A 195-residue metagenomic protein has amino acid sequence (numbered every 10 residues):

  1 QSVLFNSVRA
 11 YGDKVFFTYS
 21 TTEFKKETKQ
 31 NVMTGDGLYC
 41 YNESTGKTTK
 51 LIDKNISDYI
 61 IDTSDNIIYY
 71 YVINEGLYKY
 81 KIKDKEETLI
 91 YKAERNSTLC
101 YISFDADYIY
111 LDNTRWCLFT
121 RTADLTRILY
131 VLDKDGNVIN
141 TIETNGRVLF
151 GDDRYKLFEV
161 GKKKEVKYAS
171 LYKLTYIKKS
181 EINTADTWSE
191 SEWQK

Functional and structural regions predicted by a protein language model:
Q1, E27-I52, G76-E94, F119-E143 (+1 more regions): Surface-exposed loop/turn elements that mediate protein-protein interactions on large endomembrane-trafficking
Q1-R9, F16-Y19, F24-T28, D36: Long, acidic/polar, low-complexity amphipathic helices and coiled-coil-like
S2-R9, N55-S64, R95-A106, E143-R154 (+1 more regions): Repeated scaffold domains used in trafficking and secretory/extracellular systems, primarily beta-propellers
A10, M33, Y41-E43, I61-T63 (+4 more regions): Generic beta-strand structural signal
D13-K14, D65-N66, Y108, G136 (+1 more regions): Structural signal for glycine-centered tight turns and loop->strand junctions in beta-sheet-rich domains
F16-Y19, Y69-Y71, Y110-N113, F158-E159: Residue position within the beta-strands of beta-propeller blades
I60, I68-D105, I109: Eukaryotic tandem repeat interaction scaffolds
